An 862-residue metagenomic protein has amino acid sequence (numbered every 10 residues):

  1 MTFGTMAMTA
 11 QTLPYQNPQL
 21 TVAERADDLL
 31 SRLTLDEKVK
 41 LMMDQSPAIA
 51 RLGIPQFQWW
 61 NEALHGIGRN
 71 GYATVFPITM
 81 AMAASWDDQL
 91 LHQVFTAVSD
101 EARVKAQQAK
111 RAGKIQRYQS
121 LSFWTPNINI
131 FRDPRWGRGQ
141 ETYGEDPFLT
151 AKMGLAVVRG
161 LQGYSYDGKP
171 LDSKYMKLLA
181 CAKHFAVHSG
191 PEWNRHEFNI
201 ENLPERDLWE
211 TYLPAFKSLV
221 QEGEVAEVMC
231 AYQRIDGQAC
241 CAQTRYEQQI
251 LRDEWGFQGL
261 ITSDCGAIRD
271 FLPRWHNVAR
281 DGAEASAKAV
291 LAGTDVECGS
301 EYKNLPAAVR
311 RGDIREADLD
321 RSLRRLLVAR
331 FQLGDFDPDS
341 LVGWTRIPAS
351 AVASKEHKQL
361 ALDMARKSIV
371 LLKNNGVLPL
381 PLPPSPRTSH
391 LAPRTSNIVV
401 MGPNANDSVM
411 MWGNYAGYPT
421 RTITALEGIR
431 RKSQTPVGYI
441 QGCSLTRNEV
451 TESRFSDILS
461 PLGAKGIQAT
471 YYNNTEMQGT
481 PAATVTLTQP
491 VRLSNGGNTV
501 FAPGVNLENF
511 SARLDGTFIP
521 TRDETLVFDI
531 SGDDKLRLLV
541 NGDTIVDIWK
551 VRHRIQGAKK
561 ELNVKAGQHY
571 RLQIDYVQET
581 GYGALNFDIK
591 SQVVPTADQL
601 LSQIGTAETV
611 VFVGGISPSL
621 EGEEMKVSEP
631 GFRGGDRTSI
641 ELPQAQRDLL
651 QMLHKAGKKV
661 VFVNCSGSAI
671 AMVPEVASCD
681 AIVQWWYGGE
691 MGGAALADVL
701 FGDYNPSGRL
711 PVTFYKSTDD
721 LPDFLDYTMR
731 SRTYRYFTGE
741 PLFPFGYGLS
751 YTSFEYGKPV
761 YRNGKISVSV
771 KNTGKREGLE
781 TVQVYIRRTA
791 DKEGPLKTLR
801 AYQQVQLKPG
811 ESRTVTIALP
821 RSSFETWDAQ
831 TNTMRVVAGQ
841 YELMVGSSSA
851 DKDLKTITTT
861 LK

Functional and structural regions predicted by a protein language model:
M1-G4: Bacterial N-terminal signal peptides
M8-V527, S531-V546, K550-W827, T833-D851: Glycoside hydrolase catalytic-domain context in secreted enzymes
K852-K862: Short beta-strand elements
